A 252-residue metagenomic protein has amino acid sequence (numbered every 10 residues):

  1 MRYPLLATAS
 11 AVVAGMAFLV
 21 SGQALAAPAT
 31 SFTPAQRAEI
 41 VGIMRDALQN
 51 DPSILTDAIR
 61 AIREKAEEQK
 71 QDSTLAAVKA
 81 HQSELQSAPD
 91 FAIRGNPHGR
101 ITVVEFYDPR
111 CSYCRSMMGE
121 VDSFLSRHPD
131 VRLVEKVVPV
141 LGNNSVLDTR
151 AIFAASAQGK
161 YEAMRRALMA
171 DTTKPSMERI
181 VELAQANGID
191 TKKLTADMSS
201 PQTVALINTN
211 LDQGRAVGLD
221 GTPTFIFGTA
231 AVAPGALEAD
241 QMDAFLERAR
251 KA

Functional and structural regions predicted by a protein language model:
R2-Q23, A27, H98-H128: Gly/lys/ser-thr-rich phosphate-binding loops in alpha/beta enzymes that coordinate phosphoanhydride or phosphate groups
R2-S83: N-terminal targeting signals for export/organelle localization
Y3-L5, A27-V41, E182-A252: C-terminal cap of thioredoxin/glutaredoxin-like
T33-R37, V41, L48, P52-L55 (+12 more regions): Solvent-exposed, acidic/flexible segments
G42, D46-D57, A61-E64, E68 (+9 more regions): Surface-exposed, polar/charged faces of alpha-helical domains in mature secreted/periplasmic/lumenal proteins
S83-I101, L125-S126: A short beta-strand-turn-helix
P89-A92, G119-E120, L211-D212: A generic local structural motif
V104, P109, R115-Q185, D190 (+3 more regions): Structural alpha/beta surface segment adjacent to cysteine/selenocysteine redox centers across thiol/disulfide enzymes
